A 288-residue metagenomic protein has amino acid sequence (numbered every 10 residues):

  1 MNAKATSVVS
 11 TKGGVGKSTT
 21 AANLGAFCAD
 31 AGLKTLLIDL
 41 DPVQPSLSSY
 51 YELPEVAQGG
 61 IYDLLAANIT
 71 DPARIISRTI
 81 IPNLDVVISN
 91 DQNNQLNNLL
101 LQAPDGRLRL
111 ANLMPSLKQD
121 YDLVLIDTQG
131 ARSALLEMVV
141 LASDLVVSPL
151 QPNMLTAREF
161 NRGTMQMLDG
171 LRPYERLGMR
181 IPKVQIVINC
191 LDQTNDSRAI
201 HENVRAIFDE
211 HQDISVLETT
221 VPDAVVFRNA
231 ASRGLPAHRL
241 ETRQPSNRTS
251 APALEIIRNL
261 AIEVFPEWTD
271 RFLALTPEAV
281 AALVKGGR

Functional and structural regions predicted by a protein language model:
M1-R288: P-loop NTP-binding core
